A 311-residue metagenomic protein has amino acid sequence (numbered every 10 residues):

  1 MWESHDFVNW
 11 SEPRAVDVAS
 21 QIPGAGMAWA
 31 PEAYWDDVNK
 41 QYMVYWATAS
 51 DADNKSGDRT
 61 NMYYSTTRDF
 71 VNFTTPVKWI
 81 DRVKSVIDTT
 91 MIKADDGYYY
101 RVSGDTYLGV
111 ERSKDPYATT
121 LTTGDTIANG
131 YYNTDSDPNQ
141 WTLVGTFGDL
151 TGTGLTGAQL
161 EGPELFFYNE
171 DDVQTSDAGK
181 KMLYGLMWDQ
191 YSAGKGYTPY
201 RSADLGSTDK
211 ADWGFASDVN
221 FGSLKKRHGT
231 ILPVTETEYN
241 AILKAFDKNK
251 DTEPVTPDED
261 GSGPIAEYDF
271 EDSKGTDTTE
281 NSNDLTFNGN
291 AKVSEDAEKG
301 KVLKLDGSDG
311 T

Functional and structural regions predicted by a protein language model:
M1-D258: Carbohydrate-active catalytic/glycan-binding domains of CAZyme proteins, especially the secreted or lumenal ectodomains
A47, D189, V234, D269-S273 (+1 more regions): Structured loops at beta-to-helix junctions and adjacent beta-edge loops in soluble globular domains
L160, S308-T311: Short beta-strands within extracellular/lumenal beta-sheet-rich domains
V255-P264, G275-T276: Extended recognition patches within non-cytosolic domains
G263-A266, T311: A carbohydrate-recognition surface predominantly in extracellular/luminal proteins
D269-N290: Short, tryptophan-glycine- and acidic/Ser/Thr-enriched carbohydrate-recognition patches
S294-D309: Short carbohydrate-recognition loop motifs
